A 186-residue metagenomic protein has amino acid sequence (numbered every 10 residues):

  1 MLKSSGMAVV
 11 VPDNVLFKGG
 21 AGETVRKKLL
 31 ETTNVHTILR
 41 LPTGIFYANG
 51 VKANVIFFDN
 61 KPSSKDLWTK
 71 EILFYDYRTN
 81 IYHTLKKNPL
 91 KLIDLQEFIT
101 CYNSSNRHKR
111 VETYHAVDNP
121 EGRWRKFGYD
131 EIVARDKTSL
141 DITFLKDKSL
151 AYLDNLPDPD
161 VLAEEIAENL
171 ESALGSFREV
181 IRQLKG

Functional and structural regions predicted by a protein language model:
M1-G186: A conserved structural/catalytic subdomain of Rossmann-like adenosyl-cofactor enzymes
